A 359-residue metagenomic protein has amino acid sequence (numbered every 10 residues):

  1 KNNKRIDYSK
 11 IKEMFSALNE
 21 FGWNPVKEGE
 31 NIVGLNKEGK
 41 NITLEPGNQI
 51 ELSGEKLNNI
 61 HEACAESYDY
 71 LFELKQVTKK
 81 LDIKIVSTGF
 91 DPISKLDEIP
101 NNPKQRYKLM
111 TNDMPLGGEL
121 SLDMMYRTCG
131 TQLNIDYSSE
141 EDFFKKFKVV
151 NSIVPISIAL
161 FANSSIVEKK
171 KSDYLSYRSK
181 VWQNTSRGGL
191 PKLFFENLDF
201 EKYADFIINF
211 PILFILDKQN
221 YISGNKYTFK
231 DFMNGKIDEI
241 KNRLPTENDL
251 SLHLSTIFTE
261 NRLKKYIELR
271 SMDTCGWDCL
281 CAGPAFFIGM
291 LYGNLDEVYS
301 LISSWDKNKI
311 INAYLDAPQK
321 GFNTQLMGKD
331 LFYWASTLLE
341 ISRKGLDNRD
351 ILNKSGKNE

Functional and structural regions predicted by a protein language model:
K1-E119, R127, K265, C279 (+5 more regions): Terminal catalytic/cofactor-binding subdomain
K1-N2, G54-K56, I135-Y137, S271-D273: Short beta-strand-to-loop capping motifs
N59-E62, E66, N134-S138, D142 (+3 more regions): Conserved aromatic-histidine-acidic binding/catalytic patches
F90-R262: Loop-rich catalytic cores of soluble enzymes, especially ATP-dependent carboxylate-amine ligases and other
S139-E141, S157, G276, N294 (+1 more regions): Generic hydrophobic alpha-helical segments
Y227-I310: Long, well-ordered mid-to-C-terminal structural blocks that present hydrophobic/aromatic surfaces
